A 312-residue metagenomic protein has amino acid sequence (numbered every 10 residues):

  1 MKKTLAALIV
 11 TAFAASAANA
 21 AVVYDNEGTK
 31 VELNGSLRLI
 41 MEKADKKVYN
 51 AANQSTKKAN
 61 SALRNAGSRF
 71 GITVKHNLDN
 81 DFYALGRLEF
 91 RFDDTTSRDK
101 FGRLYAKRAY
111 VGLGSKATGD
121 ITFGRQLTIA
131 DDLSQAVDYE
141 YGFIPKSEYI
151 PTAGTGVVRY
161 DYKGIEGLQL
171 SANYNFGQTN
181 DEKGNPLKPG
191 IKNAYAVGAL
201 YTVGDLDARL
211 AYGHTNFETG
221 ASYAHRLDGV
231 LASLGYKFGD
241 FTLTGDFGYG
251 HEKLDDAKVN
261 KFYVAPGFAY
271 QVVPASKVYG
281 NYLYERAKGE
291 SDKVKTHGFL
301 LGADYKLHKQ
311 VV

Functional and structural regions predicted by a protein language model:
M1-A21: Gram-negative bacterial Sec-dependent N-terminal signal peptides
V22, K183-K188, S291: Glycine- and aromatic-enriched membrane alpha-helices
V22-A44, K57-G177, I191, L200-G204: Outer membrane beta-barrel
M41-Y49, F92-R98, I129-L133, Q178-E182 (+5 more regions): Gram-negative outer-membrane beta-barrel proteins
A52-N53, K100-R103, D292-T296: Short, surface-exposed loop/helix-turn segments at secondary-structure junctions that function as lids/hinges flanking
D81-A84, A117-I121, E166-L170, D205-L210 (+3 more regions): Repeated loop/turn-to-beta-strand initiation elements of outer-membrane beta-barrel proteins
P189-L300: Detector for outer-membrane/organellar transmembrane beta-barrel domains, recognizing the amphipathic beta-strand
